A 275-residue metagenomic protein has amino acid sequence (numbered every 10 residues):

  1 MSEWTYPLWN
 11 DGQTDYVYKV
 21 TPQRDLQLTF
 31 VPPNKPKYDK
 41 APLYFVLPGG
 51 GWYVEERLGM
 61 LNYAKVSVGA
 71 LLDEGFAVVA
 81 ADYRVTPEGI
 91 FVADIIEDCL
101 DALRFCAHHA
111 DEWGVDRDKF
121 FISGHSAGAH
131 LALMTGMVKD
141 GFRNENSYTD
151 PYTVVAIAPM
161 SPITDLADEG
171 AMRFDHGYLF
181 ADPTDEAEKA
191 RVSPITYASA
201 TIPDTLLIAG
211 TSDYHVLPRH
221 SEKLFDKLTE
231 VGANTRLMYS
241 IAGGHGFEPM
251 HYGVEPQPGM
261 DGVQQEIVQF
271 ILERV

Functional and structural regions predicted by a protein language model:
M1-V275: Alpha/beta-hydrolase superfamily serine-hydrolase fold, recognizing
